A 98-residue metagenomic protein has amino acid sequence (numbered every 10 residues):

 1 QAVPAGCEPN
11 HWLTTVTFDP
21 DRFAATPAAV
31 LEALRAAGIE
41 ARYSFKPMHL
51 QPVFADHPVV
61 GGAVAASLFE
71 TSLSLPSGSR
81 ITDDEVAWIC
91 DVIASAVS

Functional and structural regions predicted by a protein language model:
Q1-S98: PLP-dependent aminotransferase class I/II
